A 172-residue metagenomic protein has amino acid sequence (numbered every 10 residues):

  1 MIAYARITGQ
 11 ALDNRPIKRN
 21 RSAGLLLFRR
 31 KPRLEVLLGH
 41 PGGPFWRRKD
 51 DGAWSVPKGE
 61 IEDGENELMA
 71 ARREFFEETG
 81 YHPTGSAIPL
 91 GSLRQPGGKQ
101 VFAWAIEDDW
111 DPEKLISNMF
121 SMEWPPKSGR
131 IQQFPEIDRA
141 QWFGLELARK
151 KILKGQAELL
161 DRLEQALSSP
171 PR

Functional and structural regions predicted by a protein language model:
I2-R6: Alpha-helical and coiled-coil interaction segments, frequently adjacent to or embedded within charge-biased
G9-R15, P126-I131: Short, P/G- and charge-enriched loop/turn segments at secondary-structure junctions
A11-V56, W104: N-terminal strand-loop-strand
K31-L34, G43-W46, E62-D63, Y81 (+2 more regions): Short, charged/polar surface micro-motifs in flexible loops or helix N-caps
V56-L90, G144: The catalytic Nudix box helix
S92-G129, Q141, L163, P170: Active-site-adjacent beta-strand/loop module that shapes the phosphate/pyrophosphate-binding cleft
R130-R149: Alpha-helix-centered segments that form part of catalytic cores
L145-R172: Charged phosphate-binding loop/patch that engages nucleotide di/tri-phosphates or the phosphate backbone of nucleic
